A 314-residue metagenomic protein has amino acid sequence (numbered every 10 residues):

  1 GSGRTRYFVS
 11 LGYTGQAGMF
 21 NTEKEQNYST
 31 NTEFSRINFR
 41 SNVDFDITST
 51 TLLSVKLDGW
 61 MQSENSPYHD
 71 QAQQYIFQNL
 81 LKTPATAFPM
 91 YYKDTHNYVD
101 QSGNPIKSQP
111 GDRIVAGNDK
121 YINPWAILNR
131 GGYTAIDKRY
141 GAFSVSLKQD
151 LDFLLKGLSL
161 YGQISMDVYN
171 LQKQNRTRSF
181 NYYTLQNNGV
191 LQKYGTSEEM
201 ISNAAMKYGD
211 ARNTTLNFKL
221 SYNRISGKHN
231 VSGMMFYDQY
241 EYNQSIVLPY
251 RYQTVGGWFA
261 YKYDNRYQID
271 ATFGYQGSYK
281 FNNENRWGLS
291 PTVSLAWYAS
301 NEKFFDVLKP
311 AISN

Functional and structural regions predicted by a protein language model:
G1, S10, N42, S144-S146 (+3 more regions): Outer-membrane beta-barrel architecture
G1-G12, Q16-M19, T30-Y121, T134-K138 (+4 more regions): Flexible loop and strand-edge segments within Gram-negative outer membrane beta-barrel domains
S2-R4, M19, T50, S66 (+5 more regions): Short loop/turn motifs that connect adjacent beta-strands in outer-membrane beta-barrel proteins
V9, V55, V145, L160-I164 (+3 more regions): Membrane-embedded beta-strand positions of outer-membrane beta-barrel proteins
G12, D112-N123, G189-T196, S232-F236 (+1 more regions): Active-site-adjacent bridging/hinge elements
T22-N27, I122-G132, S197-A205, Y240-N243 (+2 more regions): Extracytoplasmic loops and strand-loop junctions of Gram-negative outer membrane beta-barrel proteins
E25-T30, D70-L80, R176-Q186, P249-V255 (+1 more regions): Flexible, surface-exposed loop regions and adjacent strand-edge segments of Gram-negative outer-membrane beta-barrel
T48, A205-T215, L220-N314: Structural signature of Gram-negative outer-membrane beta-barrels, strongest in the C-terminal barrel of TonB-dependent
